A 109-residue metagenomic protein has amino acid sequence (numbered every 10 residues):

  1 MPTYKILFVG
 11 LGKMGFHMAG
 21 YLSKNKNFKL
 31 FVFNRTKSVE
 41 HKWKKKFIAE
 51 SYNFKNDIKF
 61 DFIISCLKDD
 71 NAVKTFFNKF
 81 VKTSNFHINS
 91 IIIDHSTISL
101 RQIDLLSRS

Functional and structural regions predicted by a protein language model:
M1-N53, I58-F62: NAD(P)+-binding Rossmann beta1-loop-alpha1 motif at the extreme N-terminus of oxidoreductases
I58, F62-I63, D69-S109: Rossmann-like NAD(P)(H) cofactor-binding subdomain of soluble oxidoreductases
